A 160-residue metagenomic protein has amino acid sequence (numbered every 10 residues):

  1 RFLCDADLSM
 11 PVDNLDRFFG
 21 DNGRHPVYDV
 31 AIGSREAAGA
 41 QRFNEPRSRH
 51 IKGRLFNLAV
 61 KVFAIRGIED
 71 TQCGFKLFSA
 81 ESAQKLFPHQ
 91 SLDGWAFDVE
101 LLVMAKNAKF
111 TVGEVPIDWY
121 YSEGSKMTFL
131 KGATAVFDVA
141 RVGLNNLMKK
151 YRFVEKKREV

Functional and structural regions predicted by a protein language model:
R1-S9: Short beta-strand-to-loop acidic/aromatic patch adjacent to the donor-nucleotide binding site
F2, A31, G113-V115: Hydrophobic/aromatic beta-strand patches that form the interior of the parallel beta-sheet core in alpha/beta enzyme
C4, S34, D118: Conserved residues at the C-terminal ends of beta-strands
D7, S79, A105, V115 (+1 more regions): Residue-level signature of catalytic and energy-coupling elements of molecular machines, predominantly ATP/GTP-dependent
V12-W95, S122-L130, F137, R158: Acceptor/aglycone-binding surface of glycosyltransferases and processive sugar-polymer synthases
G67, H89, D93, L102-D118: Catalytic donor-sugar/metal-binding loop of nucleotide-sugar-dependent glycosyltransferases
E81-S82, D138-V160: Terminal low-complexity segments of carbohydrate-biosynthetic enzymes
V99: DNA-recognition element of transcription regulators
